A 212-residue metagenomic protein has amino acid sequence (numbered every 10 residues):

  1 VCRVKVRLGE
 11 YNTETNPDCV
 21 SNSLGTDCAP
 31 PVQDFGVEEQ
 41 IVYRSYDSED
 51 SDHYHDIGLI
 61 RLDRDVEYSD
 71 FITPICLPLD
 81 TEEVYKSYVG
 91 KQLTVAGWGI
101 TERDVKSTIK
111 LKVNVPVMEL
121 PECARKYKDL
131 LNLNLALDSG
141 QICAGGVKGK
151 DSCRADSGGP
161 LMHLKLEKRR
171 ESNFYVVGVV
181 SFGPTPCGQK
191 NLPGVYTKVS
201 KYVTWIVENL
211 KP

Functional and structural regions predicted by a protein language model:
V1-P212: Extracellular "complement/coagulation-type" protease architecture
